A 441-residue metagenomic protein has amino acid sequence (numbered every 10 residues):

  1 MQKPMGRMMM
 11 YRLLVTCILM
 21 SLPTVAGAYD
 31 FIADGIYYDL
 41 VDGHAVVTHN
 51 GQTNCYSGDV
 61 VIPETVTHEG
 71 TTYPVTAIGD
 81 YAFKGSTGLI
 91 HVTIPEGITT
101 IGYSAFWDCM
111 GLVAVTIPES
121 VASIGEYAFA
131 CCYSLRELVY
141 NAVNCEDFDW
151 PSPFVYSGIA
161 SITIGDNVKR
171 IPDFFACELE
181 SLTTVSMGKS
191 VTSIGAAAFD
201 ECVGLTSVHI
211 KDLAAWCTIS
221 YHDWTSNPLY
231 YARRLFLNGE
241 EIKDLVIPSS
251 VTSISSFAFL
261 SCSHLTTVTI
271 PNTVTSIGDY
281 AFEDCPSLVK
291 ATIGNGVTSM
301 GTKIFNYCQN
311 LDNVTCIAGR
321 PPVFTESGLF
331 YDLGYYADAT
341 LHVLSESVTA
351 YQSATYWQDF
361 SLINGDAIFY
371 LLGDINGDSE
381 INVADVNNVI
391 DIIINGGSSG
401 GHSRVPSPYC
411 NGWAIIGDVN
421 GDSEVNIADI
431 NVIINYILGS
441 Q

Functional and structural regions predicted by a protein language model:
Q2-V15: Bacterial N-terminal signal peptides that target proteins for export
A26-D30: Boundary at the C-terminal end of the N-terminal hydrophobic targeting segment
G35, L40-H44, C55-A77, T87-T100 (+11 more regions): Structural signature of tandem-repeat unit edges
G79-A82, G102-W107, G125-A130, P151-F154 (+9 more regions): Consensus positions within tandem repeat domains that build extended binding/scaffold surfaces
P151-P153, F175, S220-S226, E326-L333 (+1 more regions): Short, aromatic/basic amphipathic alpha-helical patches
L179, S353-Y370: A recurrent domain-boundary module in secreted/ectodomain proteins
A367-Q441: Cellulosome-associated attachment modules in secreted, modular CAZymes
